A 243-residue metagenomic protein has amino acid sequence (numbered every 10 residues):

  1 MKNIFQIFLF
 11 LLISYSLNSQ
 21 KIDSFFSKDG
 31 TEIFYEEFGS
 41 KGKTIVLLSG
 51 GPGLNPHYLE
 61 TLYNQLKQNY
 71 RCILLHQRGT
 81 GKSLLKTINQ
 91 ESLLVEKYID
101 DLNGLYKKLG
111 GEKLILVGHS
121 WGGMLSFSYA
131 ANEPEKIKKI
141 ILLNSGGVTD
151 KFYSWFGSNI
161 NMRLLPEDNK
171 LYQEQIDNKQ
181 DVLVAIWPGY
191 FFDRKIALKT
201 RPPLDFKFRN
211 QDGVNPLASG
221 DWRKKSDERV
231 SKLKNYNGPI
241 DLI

Functional and structural regions predicted by a protein language model:
M1-I22, D241: Bacterial Sec-dependent N-terminal signal peptides
S27-L85: Conserved HGGG/HGGXW glycine-rich cap/lid loop of the alpha/beta-hydrolase fold
S40-G42, Q68, K107-E112, E135 (+1 more regions): Active-site acidic short loop of glycosyltransferases
Q77-W121: Active-site loop/oxyanion-hole signature of alpha/beta-hydrolase fold enzymes
E112-S154: Conserved hydrolase catalytic core segment
I140-E174: Flexible "cap/lid" loop of the alpha/beta hydrolase fold
Q173-S231, G238: Alpha/beta-hydrolase
Y236, L242-I243: Short beta-strand/loop motif that positions the catalytic acidic residue of the alpha/beta-hydrolase fold
